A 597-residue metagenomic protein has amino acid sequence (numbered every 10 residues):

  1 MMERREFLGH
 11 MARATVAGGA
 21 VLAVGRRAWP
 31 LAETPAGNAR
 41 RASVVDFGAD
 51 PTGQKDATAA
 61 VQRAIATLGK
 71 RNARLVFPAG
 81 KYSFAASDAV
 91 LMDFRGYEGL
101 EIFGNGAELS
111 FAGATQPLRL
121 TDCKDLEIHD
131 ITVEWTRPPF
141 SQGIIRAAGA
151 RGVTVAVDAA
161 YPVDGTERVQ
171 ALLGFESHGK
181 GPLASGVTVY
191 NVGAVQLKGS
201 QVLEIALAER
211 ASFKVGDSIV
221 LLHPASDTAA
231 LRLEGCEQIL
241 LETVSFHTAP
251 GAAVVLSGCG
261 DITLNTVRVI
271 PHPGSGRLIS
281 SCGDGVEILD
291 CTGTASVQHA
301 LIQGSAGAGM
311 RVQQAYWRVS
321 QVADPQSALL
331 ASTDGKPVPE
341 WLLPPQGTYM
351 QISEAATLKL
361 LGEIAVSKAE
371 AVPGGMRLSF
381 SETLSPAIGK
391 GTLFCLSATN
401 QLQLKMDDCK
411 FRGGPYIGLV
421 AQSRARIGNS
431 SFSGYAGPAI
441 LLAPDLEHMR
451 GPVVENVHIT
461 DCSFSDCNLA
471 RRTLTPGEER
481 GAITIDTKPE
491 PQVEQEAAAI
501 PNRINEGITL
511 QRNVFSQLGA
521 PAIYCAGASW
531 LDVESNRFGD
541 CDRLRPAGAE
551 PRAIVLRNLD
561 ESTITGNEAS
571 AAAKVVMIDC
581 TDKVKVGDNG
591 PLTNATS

Functional and structural regions predicted by a protein language model:
M1-G18: N-terminal secretory signal peptides and thylakoid transit peptides that target proteins across membranes
W29-A60: Right-handed parallel beta-helix/beta-solenoid
V45-A49, T58-A66, K70-L100, G104-R119 (+4 more regions): N-terminal extracellular ligand-recognition/capping segment immediately after the signal peptide
A73, G80, V90, E98-L100 (+23 more regions): The right-handed parallel beta-helix/beta-solenoid scaffold, focusing on the short coil/turn and N-cap positions
A86-A89, F111-P117, R137-S141, T228-A230 (+11 more regions): Short glycine/acidic-rich loop motifs that flank beta-strands on beta-rich extracellular proteins
F111, W135-R137, Q142, D158-K198 (+1 more regions): Ser/Thr/Gly-rich low-complexity blocks that favor extended beta-strand/coil architectures
G181-T228, L360-E363, K368-L404, D408 (+1 more regions): Small/polar beta-strand repeat architecture
